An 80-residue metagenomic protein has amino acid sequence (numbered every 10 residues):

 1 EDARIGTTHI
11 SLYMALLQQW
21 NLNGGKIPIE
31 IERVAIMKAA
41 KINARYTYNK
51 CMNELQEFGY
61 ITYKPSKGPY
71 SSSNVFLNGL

Functional and structural regions predicted by a protein language model:
E1-D2, P65: Short, flexible, glycine/charge-rich loop motifs used to bind or transfer phosphoryl groups or to couple energy/partner
D2-G25, I36: Detector for short helical micro-motifs
W20-L80: Winged helix-turn-helix DNA-binding recognition segment
